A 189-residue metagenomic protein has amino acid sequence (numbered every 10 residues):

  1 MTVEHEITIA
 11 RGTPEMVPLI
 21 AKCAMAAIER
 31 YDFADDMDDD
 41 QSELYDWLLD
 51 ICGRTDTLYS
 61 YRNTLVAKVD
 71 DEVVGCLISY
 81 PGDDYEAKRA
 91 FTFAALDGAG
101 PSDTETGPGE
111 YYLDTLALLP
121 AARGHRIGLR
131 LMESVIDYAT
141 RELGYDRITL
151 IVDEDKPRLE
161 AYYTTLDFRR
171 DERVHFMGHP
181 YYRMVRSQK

Functional and structural regions predicted by a protein language model:
M1-E15, A26, D35, K189: Conserved N-terminal entry element of GNAT/NAT acetyltransferase domains
I28-C52, N63, D97: Conserved GNAT-fold acetyl-CoA-binding loop/helix
G53-V66, G82-A87, Y112: A short helix-loop-beta-strand connector motif used in the catalytic cores of GNAT acetyltransferases and, in some
V66, E72-P81, Y112, A117: Conserved beta-strand in the GNAT
P81-T115: Conserved acyl-donor/pantetheine-binding loop and adjacent beta-alpha core of acyl/acetyltransferases and related
G109-Y111, M132, A139-I151: Conserved GNAT acetyl-CoA-binding A-motif
L116-R123, T149-L159, F176-P180, R186-S187: Conserved beta-strand-loop-alpha-helix junction that forms the acyl-donor binding cleft
L118, G124-D137, T164-T165: Conserved acetyl-CoA-binding loop-helix of GNAT-fold acetyltransferases
